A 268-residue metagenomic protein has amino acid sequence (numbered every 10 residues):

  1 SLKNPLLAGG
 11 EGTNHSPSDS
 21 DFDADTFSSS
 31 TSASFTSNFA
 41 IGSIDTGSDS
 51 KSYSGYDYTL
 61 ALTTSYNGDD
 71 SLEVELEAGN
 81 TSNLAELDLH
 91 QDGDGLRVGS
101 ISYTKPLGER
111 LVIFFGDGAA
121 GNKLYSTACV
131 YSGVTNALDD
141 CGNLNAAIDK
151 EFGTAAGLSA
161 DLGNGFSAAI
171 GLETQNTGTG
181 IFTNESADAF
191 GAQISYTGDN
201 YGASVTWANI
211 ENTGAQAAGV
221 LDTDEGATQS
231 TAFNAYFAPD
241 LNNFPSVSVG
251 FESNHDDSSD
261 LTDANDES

Functional and structural regions predicted by a protein language model:
S1-G118, D139-T177, S186-F190, S195-D199 (+2 more regions): Beta-barrel outer-membrane channel/assembly domains of diderm bacteria
S82-L84, G118-G133: Surface-exposed extracellular loop regions of Gram-negative outer-membrane beta-barrel proteins, predominantly
Y125-A128, G171, T179-N184: A short secondary-structure junction signal
Y125-C129, A217, L261: Outer-membrane beta-barrel and related beta-rich outer-membrane complex signature in Gram-negative bacteria
V130-T135, A264-D266: Flexible, surface-exposed loop regions and adjacent strand-edge segments of Gram-negative outer-membrane beta-barrel
